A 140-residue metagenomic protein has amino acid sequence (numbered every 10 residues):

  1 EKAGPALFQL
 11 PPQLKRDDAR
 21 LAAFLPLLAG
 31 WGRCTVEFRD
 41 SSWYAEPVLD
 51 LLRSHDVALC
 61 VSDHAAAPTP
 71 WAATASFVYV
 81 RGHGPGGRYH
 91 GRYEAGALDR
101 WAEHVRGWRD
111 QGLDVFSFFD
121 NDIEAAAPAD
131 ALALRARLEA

Functional and structural regions predicted by a protein language model:
E1-A140: Residues lining hydrophobic/aromatic ligand-binding pockets adjacent to catalytic sites
